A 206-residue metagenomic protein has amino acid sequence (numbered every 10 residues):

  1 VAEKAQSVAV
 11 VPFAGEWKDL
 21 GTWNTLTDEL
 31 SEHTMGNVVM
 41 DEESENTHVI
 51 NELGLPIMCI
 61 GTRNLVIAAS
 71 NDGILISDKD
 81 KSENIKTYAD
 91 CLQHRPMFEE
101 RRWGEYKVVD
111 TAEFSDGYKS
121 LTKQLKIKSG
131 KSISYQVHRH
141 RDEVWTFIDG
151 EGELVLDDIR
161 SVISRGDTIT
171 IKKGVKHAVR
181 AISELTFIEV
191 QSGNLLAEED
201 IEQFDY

Functional and structural regions predicted by a protein language model:
V1-T146, E151-L156, R160-I169, V175-A178 (+1 more regions): Left-handed beta-helix
E99-R102, A178, I182-Y206: Double-stranded beta-helix
